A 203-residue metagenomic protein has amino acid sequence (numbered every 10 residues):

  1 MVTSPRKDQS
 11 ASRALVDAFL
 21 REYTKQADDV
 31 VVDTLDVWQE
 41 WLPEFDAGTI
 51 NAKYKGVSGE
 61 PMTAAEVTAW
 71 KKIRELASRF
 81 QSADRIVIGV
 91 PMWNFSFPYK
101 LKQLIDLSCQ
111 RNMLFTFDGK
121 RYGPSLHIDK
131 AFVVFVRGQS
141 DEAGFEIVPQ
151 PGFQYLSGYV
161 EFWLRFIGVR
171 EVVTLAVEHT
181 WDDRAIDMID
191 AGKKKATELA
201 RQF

Functional and structural regions predicted by a protein language model:
M1-V90, F95-Q110, T197-F203: N-terminal beta1-alpha1-beta2 submodule of the flavodoxin-like/Rossmannoid cofactor-binding fold
T3-S4, V136, V177: Cofactor-binding loop segments of dinucleotide-utilizing enzymes, especially the Rossmann-like FAD- and NAD(P)+-binding
D28, I128-K130, V169: A short helix->loop->beta-strand "cap" motif at the edges of active sites that frequently abuts
L42-T49, F145-I147, I186-D187: Short aromatic-enriched loop/helix-cap "lid" or pocket-rim segments at secondary-structure transitions that line
I88, A131-F135, T174: Structural beta-sheet core signal
Q110-F117: Mobile cap/lid helix-loop segments that gate and shape the active-site cleft of serine hydrolases
F117-R165: Short, glycine-/small-residue-rich phosphate/pyrophosphate-handling segment
E146-F203: Glycine-rich phosphate/pyrophosphate-binding loop and the adjoining helix
